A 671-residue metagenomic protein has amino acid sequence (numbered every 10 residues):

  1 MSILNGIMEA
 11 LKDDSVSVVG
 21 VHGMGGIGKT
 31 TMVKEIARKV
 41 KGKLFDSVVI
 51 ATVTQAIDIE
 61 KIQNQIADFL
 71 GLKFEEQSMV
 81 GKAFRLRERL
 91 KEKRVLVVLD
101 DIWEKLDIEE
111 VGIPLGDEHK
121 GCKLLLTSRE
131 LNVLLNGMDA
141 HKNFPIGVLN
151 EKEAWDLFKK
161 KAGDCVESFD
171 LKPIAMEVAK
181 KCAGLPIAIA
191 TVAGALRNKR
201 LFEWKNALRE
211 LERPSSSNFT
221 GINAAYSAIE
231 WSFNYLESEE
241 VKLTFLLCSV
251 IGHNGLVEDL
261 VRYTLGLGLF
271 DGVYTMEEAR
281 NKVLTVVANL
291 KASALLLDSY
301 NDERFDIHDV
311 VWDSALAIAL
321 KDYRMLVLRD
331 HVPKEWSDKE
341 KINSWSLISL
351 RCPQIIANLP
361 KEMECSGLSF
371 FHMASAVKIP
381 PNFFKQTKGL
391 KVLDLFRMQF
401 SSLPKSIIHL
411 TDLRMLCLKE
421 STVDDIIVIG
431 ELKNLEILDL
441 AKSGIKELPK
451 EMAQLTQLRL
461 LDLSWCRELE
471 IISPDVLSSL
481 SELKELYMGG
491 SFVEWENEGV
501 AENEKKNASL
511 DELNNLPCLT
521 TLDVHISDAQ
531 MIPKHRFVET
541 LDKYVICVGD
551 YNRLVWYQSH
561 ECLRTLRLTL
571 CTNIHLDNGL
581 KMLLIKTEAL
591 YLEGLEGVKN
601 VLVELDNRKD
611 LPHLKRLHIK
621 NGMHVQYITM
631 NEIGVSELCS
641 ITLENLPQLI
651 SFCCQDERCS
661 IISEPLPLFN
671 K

Functional and structural regions predicted by a protein language model:
M1-I27, T31-K43, T52-T54, Q65-E92 (+4 more regions): N-terminal flanking helix/linker immediately upstream of nucleotide/cofactor-binding cores
V18, L347, G367-H372, G389-D394 (+16 more regions): Conserved LRR concave beta-strand detector
E35-L44, G81-E151: A conserved switch/coupling segment of P-loop NTPase cores
D58-A67, F74-V98, W103, H119 (+2 more regions): Mid-core helix/loop region of P-loop NTP-binding domains shared across ATPases and GTPases
I66-S78, F84, K120-L124, E130-L243 (+2 more regions): Non-catalytic, charged helical/coil tracts that couple and regulate nucleotide-powered enzyme cores
E110, I356-N358, K378-P380, S401-L403 (+11 more regions): Per-repeat structural element of leucine-rich repeats
G116-E118, F169, A195-T244, C248-H409 (+4 more regions): Surface-exposed helical/coil interface segments that assemble multiprotein signaling complexes
F492-V500, L649, C653-L666: Acidic/polar low-complexity surface segments
